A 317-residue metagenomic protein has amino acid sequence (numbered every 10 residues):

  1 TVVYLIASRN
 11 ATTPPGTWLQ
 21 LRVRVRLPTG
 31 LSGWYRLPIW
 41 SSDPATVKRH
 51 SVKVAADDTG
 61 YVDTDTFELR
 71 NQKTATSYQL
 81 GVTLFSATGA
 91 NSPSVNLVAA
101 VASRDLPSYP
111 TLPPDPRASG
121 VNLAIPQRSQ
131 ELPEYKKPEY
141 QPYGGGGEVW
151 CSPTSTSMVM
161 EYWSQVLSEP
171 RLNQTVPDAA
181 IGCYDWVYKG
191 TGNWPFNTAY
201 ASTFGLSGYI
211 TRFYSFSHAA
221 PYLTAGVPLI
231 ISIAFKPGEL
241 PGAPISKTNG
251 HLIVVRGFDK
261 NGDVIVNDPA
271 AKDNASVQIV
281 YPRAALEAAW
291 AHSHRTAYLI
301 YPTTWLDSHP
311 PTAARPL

Functional and structural regions predicted by a protein language model:
T1-N10: Contiguous beta-strand segments within globular domains
T1-V2, Q20, P28-W34, D43-P44 (+2 more regions): Noncatalytic regulatory segments and standalone regulatory/sensor domains
N10, T83-F85, S232-G238: Generic short beta-strand segments
P15-V23: Beta-strand acidic-aromatic groove motif in beta-rich domains, primarily in extracellular
T17-W18, C151, H251: Histidine-centered active-site/metal-ligand motif
G33-K73: Extracellular carbohydrate recognition and processing domains and analogous Trp-centered ligand-binding platforms
T83-T191, A243, K260, A313-L317: Active-site-adjacent structural segments surrounding the nucleophilic cysteine of cysteine proteases and isopeptidases
P170-P316: Conserved active-site-adjacent core of cysteine acyl-enzyme catalytic domains
